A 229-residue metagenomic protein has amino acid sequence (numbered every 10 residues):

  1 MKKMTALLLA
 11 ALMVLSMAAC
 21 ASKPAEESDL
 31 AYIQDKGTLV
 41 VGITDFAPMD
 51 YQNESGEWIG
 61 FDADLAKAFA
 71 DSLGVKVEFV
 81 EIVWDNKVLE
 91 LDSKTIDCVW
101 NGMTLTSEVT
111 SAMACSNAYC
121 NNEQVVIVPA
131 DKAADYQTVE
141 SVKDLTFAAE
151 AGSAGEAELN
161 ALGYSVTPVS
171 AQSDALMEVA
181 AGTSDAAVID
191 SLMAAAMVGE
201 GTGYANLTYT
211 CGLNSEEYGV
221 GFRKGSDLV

Functional and structural regions predicted by a protein language model:
M1-G37: Short, low-complexity disordered leader/linker segments with a strong preference for bacterial N-terminal type II
K23, A63-S72, A130, T146 (+2 more regions): Extended ligand-binding regions for polar small-molecule ligands
A25-G102: Extracytoplasmic small-molecule ligand-binding "clamshell" domains of the periplasmic binding protein/Venus flytrap
E27, E78-E90, A134, G152-A154 (+2 more regions): Short helix-initiation/N-cap motifs at beta->coil->alpha
T38-I43, T138-G152: Short loop->beta-strand "edge-of-pocket" segments that line small-molecule binding or catalytic clefts across diverse
L39-V40, G74-K76, S93-N101, L145-T146 (+2 more regions): Alpha-to-beta junction loops
K67, D71, K76-S141, N206 (+1 more regions): Acidic, polar ligand-binding/catalytic clefts
N121-V128, S191, A195-V229: Periplasmic-binding protein-like
